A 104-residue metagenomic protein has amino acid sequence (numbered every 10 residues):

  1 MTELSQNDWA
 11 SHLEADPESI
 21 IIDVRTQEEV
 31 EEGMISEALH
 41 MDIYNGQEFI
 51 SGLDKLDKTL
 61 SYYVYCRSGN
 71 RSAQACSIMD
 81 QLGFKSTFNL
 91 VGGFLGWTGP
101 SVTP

Functional and structural regions predicted by a protein language model:
M1-I20, Q27-S61, N70-P104: Rhodanese-like catalytic fold shared by cysteine-dependent sulfurtransferases and DSP/PTP-type phosphatases
Y65: Short, surface-exposed ligand- or partner-binding patches at beta-edge/loop junctions that are enriched in aromatics
